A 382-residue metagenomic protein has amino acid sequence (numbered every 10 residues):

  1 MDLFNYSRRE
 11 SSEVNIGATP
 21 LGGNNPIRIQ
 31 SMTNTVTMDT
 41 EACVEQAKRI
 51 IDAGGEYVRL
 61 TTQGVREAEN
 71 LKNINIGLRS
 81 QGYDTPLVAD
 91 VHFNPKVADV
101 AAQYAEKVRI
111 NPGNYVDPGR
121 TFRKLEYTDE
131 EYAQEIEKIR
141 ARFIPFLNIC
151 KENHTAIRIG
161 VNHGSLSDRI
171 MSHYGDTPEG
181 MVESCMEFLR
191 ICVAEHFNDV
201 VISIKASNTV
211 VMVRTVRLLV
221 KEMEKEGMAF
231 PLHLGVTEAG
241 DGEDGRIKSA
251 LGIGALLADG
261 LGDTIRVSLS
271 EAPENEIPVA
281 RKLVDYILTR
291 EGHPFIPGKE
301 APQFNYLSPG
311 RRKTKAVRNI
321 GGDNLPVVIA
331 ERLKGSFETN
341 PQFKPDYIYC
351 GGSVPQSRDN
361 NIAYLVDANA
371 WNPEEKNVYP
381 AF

Functional and structural regions predicted by a protein language model:
M1-S31, L147-N153, T289-F337, K376: N-terminal amphipathic alpha-helix/helix-capping segment at the start of soluble metabolic enzymes
S7, G23-A42, T61-Q63, T85-N94 (+3 more regions): Active-site mouth loops of central-metabolism enzymes
I27-T33, E56-L60, T85-V91, V108-I110 (+8 more regions): Hydrophobic faces of well-ordered beta-strands that scaffold small-molecule active sites in alpha/beta enzyme cores
N34, G54-L78, P112-Q134, V200-T209 (+1 more regions): Glycine-rich, proline-tolerant flexible connector loops at the mouths of alpha/beta enzymes
T62-Y104, G335-E338, S357, E374: N-terminal active-site wall of soluble small-molecule enzyme domains
V65-A89, K138-H154, L219-M228, T289 (+2 more regions): Alpha-helix-loop-beta-strand connector modules within alpha/beta enzyme cores
D84-R123, D129-I149, H154: Hydrophobic or amphipathic alpha-helical targeting/insertion segments
E126-F143, N148, I170-G321: Catalytic alpha/beta core domains of metabolic enzymes, predominantly
